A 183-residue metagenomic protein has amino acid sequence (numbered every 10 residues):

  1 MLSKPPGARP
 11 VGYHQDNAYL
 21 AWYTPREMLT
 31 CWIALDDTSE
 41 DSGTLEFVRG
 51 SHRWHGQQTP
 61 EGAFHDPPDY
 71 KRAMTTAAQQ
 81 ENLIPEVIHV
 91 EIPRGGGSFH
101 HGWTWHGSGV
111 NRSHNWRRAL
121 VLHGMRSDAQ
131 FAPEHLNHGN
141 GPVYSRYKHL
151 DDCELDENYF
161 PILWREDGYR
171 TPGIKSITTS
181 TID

Functional and structural regions predicted by a protein language model:
M1-F47: Conserved double-stranded beta-helix
P5, S39, W54, R126-D128: Feature marks short, surface-exposed loop/turn motifs that line or immediately flank catalytic pockets and channel
V11-H14, L20-Y23, V90, G109-S113 (+1 more regions): Short histidine-centered beta-strand/loop micro-motifs that create catalytic or ligand/metal-coordination sites
Q15-A18, W32-I33, I84-E86, T104-G107: Glycine-rich, charged/polar anion/phosphate-binding loops that engage phosphate groups from diverse ligands
Q15-D16, H65, K71-E86, H114-W116 (+1 more regions): Short, surface-exposed loop/helix-turn segments at secondary-structure junctions that function as lids/hinges flanking
E27, D41-G43, I88, W116-L120: Residues that flank catalytic or metal-binding motifs in active/ligand-binding sites
T38-W105: Double-stranded beta-helix
P60, G97-F99, W103-D183: Non-heme Fe(II)/2-oxoglutarate
